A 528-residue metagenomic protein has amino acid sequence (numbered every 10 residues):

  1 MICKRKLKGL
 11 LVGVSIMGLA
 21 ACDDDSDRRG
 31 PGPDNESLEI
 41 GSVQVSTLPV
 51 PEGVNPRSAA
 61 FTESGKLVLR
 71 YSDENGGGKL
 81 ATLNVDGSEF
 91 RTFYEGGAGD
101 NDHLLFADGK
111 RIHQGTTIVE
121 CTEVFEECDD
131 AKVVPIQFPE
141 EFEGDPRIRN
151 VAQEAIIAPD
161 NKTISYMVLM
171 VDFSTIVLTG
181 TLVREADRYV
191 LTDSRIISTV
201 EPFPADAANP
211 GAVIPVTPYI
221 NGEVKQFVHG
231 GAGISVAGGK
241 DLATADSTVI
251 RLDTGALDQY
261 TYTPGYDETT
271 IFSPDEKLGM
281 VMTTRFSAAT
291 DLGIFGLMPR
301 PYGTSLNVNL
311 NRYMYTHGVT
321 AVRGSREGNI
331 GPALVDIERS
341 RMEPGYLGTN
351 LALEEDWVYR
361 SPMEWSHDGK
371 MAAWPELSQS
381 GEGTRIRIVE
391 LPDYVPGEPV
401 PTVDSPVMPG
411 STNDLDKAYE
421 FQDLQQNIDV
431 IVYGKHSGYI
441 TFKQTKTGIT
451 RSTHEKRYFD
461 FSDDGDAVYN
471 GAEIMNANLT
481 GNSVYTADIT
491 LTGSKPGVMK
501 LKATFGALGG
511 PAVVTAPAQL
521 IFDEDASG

Functional and structural regions predicted by a protein language model:
I2, G18, C22, P396-T402: Disordered, low-complexity tails and leader-like regions
I2, V14, D25, V45-S46: Intrinsically disordered, low-complexity segments enriched in Ser/Pro/Gly/Ala and basic residues
I2-L10, V335: Bacterial N-terminal signal peptides that target proteins for export
L10-S15, D253: Preference for short coil/turn "hinge" residues that link or interrupt alpha-helices
G13-L38: Bacterial Sec-dependent N-terminal signal peptides
G30-G528: Sequence signature of WD/YWTD-type beta-propeller architectures
